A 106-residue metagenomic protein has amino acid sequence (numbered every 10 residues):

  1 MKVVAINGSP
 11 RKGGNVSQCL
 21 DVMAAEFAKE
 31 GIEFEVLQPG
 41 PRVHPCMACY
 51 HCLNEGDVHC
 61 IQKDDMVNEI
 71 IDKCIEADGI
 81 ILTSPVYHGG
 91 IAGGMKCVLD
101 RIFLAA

Functional and structural regions predicted by a protein language model:
M1-A105: N-terminal beta1-alpha1-beta2 submodule of the flavodoxin-like/Rossmannoid cofactor-binding fold
